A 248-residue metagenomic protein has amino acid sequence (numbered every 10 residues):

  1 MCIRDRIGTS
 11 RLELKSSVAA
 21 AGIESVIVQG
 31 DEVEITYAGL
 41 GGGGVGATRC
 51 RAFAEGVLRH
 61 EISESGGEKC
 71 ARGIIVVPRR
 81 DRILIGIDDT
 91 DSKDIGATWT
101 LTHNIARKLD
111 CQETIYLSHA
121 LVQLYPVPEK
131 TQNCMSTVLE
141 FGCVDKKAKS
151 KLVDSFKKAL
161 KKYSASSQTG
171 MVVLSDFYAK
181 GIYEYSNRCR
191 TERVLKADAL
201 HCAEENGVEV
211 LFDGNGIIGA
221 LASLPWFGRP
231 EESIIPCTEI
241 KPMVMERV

Functional and structural regions predicted by a protein language model:
M1-D5: Conserved small/polar residues in nucleotide/adenosyl-binding loops
I7-L12, H60, E68, L139-G142 (+2 more regions): Long, hydrophobic alpha/beta structural blocks
R11-E13, T36-Y37, A71-R72: Intrinsically disordered, low-complexity segments enriched in polar/charged residues with Gly/Pro, especially when
S16-V26, G30-E32, Y37-G67, G228 (+1 more regions): Beta-strand/loop-dominated core regions that host nucleotide or nucleotide-derived cofactor-binding catalytic loops
G41-V172, D176-F177: Long alpha-helical, hydrophobic tracts
